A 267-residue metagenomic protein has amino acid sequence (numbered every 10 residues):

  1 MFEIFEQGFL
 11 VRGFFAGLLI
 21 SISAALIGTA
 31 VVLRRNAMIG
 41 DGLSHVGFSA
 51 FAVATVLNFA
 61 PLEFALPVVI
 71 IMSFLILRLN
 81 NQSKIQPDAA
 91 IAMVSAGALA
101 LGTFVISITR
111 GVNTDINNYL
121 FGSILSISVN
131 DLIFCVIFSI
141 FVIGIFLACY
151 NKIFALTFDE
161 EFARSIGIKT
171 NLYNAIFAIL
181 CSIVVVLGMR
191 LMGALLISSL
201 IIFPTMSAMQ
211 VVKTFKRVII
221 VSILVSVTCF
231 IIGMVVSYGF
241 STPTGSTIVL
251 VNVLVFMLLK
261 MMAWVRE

Functional and structural regions predicted by a protein language model:
M1-I22: Membrane-interfacial amphipathic/re-entrant helices at transmembrane-helix boundaries
M1-Q7, G111-I127, V235-Y238: Membrane-interface helix termini and inter-helical loops of multi-pass transporters
F9-A16, I116-I143: Loop-to-helix entry region at the N-terminal start of transmembrane alpha-helices in multi-pass membrane transporters
G13-A16, P61-V69, D88, A92 (+3 more regions): Loop-to-transmembrane alpha-helix initiation sites
L18, I22-L26, P67-L75, L101 (+5 more regions): Generic alpha-helical transmembrane segments of integral inner-membrane proteins, especially permease/transport modules
T29-V112, A208-I220, S237-G239, W264-V265: Short loop segments and helix-boundary regions at transmembrane helix junctions of multi-pass inner-membrane proteins
G144-F177: Membrane-helix/interface signature in polytopic inner-membrane proteins
R190-L191, L195-S246: Transmembrane alpha-helical segments in multi-pass inner-membrane proteins
